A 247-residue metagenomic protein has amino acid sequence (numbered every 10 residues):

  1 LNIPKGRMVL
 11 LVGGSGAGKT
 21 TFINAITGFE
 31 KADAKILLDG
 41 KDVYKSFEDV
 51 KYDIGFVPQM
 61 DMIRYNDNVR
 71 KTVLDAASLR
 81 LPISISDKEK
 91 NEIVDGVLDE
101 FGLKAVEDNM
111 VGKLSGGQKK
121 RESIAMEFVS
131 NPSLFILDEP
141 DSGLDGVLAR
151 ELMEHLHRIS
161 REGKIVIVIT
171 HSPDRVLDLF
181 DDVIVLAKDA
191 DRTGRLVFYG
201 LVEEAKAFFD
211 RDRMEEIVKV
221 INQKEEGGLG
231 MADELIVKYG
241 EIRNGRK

Functional and structural regions predicted by a protein language model:
L1, G14, L38, I93 (+3 more regions): Topological signature of polytopic alpha-helical transporters
T27: Helix-to-loop junction immediately C-terminal to a conserved catalytic motif
A34-Y44, V50: Conserved ABC transporter NBD signature motif
M60, Y65-P82: Q-loop/switch helix immediately C-terminal to the Walker
E89-V106: Conserved ABC ATPase "signature" region
M110-L114: Conserved ABC ATPase signature
E127-F128: ABC ATPase C-loop
F135-E139: Catalytic Walker B motif of ABC-type/P-loop ATPase nucleotide-binding domains
